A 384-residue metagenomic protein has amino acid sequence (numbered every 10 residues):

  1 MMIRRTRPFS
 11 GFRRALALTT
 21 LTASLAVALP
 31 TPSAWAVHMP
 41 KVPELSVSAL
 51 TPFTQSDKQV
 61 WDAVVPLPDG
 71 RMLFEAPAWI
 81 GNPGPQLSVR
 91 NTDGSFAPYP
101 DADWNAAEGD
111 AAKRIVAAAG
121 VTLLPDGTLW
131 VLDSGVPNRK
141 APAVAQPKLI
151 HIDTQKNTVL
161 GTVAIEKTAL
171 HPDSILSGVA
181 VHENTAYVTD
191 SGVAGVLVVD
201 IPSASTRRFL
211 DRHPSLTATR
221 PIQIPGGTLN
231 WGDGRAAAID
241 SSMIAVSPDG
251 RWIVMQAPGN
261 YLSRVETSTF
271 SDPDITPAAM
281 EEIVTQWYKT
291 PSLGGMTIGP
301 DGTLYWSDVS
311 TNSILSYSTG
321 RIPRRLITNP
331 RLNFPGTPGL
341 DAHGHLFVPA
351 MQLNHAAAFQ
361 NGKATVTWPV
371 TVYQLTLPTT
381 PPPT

Functional and structural regions predicted by a protein language model:
T51-P85: Beta-strand-rich domains and repeat architectures in extracellular enzymes and scaffolds, especially beta-propellers
D57-P68, D110-T128, L132, T168-Y187 (+3 more regions): Beta-rich, blade/repeat-based domains predominating in secreted/periplasmic proteins but also intracellular
L73-W104, K140, D153-Q155: Beta-propeller domains
F74-I80, V131-G135, K140-P142, V188-G192 (+5 more regions): Conserved beta-strand positions in repeat-built beta-propeller and related beta-rich domains
D93-W130, S134-N138, P142, G161-A169: Blade-loop segments of beta-propeller domains
F96-N105, L160-I165, R207-I222, D272-Q286 (+2 more regions): Beta-propeller fold detector
P137-N138, P142-N184: Asp-box/WD-like beta-propeller blade repeats and closely related beta-sheet repeat scaffolds
Q155, I201-T206, V265-I275, L377-T380: Short loop/turn segments immediately following beta-strands, especially the blade-tip and inter-blade linker loops
